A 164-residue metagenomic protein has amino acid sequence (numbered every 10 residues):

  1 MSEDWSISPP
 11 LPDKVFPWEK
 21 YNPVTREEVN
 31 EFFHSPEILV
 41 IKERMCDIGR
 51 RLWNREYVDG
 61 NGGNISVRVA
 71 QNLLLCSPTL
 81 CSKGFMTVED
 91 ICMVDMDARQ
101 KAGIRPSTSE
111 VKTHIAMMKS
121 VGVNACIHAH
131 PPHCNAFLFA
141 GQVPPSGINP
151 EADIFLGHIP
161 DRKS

Functional and structural regions predicted by a protein language model:
M1-K163: Glycine-rich flexible loops
